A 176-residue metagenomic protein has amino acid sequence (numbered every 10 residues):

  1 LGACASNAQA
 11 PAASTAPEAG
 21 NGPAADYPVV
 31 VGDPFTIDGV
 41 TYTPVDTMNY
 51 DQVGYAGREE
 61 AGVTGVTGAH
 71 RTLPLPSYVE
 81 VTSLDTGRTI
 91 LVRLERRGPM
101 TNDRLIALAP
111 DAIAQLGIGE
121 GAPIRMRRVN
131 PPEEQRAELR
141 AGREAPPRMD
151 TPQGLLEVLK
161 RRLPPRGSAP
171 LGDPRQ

Functional and structural regions predicted by a protein language model:
C4-Q176: Secreted/periplasmic proteins
